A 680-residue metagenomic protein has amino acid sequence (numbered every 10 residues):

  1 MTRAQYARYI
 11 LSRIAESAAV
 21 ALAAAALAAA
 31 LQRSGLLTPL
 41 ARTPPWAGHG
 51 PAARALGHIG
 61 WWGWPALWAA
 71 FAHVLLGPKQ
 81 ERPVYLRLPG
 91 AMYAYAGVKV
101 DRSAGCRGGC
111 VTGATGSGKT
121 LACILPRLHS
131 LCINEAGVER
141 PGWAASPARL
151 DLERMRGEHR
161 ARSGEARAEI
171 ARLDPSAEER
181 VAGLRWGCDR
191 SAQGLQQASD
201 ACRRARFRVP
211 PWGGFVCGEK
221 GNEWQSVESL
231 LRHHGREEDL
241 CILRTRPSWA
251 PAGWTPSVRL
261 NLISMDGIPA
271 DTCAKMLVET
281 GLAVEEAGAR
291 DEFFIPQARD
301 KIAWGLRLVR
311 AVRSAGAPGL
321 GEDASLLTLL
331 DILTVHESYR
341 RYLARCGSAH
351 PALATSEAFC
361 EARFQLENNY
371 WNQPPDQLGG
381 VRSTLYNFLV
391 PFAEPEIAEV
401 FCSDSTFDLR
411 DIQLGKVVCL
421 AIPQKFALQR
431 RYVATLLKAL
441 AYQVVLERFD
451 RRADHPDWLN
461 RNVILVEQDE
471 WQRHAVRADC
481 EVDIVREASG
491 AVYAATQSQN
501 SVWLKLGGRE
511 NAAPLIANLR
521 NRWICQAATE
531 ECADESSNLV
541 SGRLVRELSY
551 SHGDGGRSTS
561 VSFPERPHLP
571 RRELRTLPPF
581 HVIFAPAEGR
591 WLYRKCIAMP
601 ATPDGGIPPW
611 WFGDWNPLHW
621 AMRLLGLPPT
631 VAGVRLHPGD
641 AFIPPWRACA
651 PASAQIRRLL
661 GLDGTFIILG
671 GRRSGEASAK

Functional and structural regions predicted by a protein language model:
M1-A25: Juxtamembrane interface helix immediately N-terminal to a transmembrane segment
I14-A15, G50-G63: Juxtamembrane/start-of-transmembrane alpha-helix segments at the extracytoplasmic/lumenal side of membrane anchors
A23-L31, W68, A72: Alpha-helical membrane-inserting segments
L31-L56: Membrane-interfacial helical/loop segments at transmembrane boundaries in membrane proteins
G57-Q80: Transmembrane alpha-helices and immediately adjacent membrane-cytoplasm interface residues in multi-pass integral
L76-R82, R102-G105, G109-G490, R572-Y593 (+1 more regions): P-loop NTPase motor domains
L76-V100: N-terminal pre-Walker A segment at the start of P-loop NTPase domains
V482-E588, V631-P644, A654, A679: Conserved ATP-driven motor cores of ASCE-family P-loop NTPases powering translocation/secretion/packaging/pilus
